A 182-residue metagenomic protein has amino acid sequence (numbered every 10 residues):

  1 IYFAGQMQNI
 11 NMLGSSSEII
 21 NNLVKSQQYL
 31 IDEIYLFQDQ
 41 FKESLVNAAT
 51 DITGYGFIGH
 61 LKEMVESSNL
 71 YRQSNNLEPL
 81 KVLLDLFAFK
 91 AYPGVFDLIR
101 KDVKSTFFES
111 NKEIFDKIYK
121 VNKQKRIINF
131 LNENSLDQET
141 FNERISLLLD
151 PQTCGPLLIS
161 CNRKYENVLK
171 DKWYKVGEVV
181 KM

Functional and structural regions predicted by a protein language model:
I1-M182: Helix-biased detector of long, well-ordered alpha-helical tracts
